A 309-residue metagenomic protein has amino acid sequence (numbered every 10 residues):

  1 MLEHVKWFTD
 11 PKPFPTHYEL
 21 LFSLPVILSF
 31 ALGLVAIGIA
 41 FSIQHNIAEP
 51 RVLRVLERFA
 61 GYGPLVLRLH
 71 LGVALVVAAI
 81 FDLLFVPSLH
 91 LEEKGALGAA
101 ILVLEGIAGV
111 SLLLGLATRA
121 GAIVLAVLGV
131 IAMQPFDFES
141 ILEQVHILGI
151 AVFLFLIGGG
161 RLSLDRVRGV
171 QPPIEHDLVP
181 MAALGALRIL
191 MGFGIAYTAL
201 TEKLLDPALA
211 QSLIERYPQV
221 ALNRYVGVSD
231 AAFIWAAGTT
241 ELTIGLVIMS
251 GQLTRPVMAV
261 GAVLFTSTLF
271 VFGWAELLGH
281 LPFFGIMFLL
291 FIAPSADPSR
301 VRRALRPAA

Functional and structural regions predicted by a protein language model:
M1-I107, L114-S212, L222-T243, M249-A309: Extended, low-polarity transmembrane helix blocks
Q219: Interfacial juxtamembrane loops and adjacent helix segments that form the catalytic/substrate-binding surfaces
